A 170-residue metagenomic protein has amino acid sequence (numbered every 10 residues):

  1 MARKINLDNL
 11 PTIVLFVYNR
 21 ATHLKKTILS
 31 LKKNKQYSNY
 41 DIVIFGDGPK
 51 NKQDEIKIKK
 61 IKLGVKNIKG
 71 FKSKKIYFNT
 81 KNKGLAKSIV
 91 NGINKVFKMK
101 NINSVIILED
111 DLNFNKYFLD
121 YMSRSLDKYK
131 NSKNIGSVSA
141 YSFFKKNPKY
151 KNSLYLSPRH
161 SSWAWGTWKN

Functional and structural regions predicted by a protein language model:
A2-I107, L112-N170: An acidic/histidine-cluster motif and surrounding catalytic segment that typifies divalent-metal-assisted enzyme active
